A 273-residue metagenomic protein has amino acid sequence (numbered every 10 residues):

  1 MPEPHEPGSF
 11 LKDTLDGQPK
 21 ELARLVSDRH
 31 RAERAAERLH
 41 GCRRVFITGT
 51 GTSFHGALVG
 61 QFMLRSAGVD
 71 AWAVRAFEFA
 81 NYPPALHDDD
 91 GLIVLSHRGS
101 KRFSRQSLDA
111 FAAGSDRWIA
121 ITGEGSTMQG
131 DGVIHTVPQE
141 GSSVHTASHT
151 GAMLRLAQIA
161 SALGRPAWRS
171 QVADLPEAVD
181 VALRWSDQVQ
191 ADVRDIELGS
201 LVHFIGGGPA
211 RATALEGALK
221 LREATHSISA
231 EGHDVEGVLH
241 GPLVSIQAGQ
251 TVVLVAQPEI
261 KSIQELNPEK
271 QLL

Functional and structural regions predicted by a protein language model:
M1-E3: Short, contiguous pre-domain boundary segments
E6-R43, G132-T251: Active-site phosphate/pyrophosphate-binding segments
H40-D180, V244, A248-L273: Glycine-rich phosphate-binding loops that contact phosphosugars or nucleotide phosphates
